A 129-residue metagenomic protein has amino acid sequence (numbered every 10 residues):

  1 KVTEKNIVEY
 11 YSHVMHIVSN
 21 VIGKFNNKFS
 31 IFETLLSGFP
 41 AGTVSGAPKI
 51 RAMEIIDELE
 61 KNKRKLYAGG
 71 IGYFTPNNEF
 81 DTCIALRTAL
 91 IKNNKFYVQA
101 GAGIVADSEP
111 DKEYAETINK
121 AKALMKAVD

Functional and structural regions predicted by a protein language model:
K1-N6: Metal-dependent catalytic core segments for phosphate chemistry
Y10-D129: Conserved hydrophobic core element of enzyme catalytic domains
